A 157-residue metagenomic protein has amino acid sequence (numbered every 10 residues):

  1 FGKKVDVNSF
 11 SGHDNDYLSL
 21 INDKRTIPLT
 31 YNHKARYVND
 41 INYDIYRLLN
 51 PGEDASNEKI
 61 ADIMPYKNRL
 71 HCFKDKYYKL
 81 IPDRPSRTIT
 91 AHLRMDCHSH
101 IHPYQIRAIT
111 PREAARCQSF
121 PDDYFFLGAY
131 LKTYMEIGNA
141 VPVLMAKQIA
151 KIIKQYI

Functional and structural regions predicted by a protein language model:
F1-I157: C-terminal target-recognition/interaction regions appended to catalytic cores
